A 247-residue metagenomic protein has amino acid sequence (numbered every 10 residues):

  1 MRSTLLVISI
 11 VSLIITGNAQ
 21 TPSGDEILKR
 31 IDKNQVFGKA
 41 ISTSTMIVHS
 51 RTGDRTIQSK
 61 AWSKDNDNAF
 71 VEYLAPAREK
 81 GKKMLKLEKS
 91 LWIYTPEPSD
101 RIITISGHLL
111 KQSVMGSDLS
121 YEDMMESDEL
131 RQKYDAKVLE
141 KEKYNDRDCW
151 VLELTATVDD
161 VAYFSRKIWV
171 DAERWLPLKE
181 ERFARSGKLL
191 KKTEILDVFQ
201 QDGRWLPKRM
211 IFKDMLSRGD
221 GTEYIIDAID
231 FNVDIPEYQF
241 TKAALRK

Functional and structural regions predicted by a protein language model:
T4-T16: Sec-dependent N-terminal signal peptides
Q20-K39, T45, D54-R55, K83 (+4 more regions): Flexible, processing/modification-adjacent segments and terminal tails in exported/periplasmic/extracellular proteins
I31, S59-S63, I195-Q200: Extended lipid/amphipathic-ligand handling interfaces
S42-R78: N-terminal, post-signal-peptide region of Sec/Tat-exported proteins
S63-K64, L85-L87, V138, V170 (+1 more regions): Generic beta-strand structural signal
N68-A69, L91-W92, P177: Hydrophobic residues embedded in beta-strands of well-ordered beta-sheets
I103, N145-K242: Gly/Pro-enriched, hydrophobic low-complexity segments that function as extracytoplasmic propeptides/linkers
